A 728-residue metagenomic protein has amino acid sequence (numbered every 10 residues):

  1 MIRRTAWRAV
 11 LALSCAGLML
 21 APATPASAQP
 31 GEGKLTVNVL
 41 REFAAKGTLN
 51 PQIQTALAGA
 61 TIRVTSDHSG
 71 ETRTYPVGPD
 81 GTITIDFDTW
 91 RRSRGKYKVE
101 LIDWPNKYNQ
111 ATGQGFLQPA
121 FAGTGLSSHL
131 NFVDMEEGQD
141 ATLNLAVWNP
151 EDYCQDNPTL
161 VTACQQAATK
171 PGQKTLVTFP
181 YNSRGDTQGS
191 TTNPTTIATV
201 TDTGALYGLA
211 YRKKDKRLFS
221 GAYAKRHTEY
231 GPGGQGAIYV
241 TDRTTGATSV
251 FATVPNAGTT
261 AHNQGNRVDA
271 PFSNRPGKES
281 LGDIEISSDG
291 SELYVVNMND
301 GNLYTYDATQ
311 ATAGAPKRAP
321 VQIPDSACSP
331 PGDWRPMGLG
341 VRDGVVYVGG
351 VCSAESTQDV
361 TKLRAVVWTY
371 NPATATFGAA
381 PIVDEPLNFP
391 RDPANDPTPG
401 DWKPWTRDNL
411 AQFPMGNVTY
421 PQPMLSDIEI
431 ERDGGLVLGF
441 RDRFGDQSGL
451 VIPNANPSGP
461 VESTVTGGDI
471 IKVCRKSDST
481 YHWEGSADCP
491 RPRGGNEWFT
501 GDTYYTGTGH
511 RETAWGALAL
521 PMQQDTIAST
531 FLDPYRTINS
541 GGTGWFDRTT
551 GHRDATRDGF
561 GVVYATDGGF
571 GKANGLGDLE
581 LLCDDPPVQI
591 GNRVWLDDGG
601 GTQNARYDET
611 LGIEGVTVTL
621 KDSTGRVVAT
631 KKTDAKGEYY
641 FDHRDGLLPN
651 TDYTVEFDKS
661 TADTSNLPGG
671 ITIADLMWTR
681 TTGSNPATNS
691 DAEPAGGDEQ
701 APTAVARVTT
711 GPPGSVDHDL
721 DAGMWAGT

Functional and structural regions predicted by a protein language model:
M1-A28: Secretory targeting and sorting signals
T5, T530, V708-G711: Compositionally biased, intrinsically disordered low-complexity segments
M19, P25-Q29, I53-T55, E136 (+8 more regions): Sterically constrained small-residue positions within well-ordered secondary structures of folded domains
Q29-N38, E42-L57, T61-T65, R73-G78 (+4 more regions): Acidic Ser/Thr-enriched surface turn/capping motif at secondary-structure junctions
G70: Histidine- and aromatic-enriched segments that form or immediately flank copper-ligand environments
G81, F87-P587: Sequence/structural signature of beta-propeller domains
